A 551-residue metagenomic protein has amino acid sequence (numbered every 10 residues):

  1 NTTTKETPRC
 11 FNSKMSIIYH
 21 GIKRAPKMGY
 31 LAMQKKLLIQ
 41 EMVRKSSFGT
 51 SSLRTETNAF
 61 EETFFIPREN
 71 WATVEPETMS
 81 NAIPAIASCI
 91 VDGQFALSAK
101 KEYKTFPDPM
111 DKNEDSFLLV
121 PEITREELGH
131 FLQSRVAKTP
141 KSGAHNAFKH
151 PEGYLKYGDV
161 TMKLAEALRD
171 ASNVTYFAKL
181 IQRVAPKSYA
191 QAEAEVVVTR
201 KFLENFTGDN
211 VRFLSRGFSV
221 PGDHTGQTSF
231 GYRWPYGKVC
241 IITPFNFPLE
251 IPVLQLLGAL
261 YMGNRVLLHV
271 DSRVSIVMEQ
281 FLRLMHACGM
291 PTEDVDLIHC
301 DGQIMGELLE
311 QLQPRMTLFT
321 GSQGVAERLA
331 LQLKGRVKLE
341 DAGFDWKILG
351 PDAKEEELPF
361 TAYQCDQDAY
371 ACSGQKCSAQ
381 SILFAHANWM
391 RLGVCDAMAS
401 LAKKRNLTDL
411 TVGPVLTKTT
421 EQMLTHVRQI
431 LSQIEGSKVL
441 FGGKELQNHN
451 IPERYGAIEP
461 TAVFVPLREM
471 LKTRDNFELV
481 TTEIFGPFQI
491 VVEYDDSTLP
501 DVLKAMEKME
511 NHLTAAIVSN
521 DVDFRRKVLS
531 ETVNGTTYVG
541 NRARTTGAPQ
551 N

Functional and structural regions predicted by a protein language model:
T2-P8: Extreme N-terminal basic, low-complexity initiation segments that serve as generic localization/processing leaders
C10-E56: N-terminal mitochondrial targeting presequence
I18, V43-N58, K112-L119, T139-K141 (+5 more regions): Conserved C-terminal structural/oligomerization subdomain of aldehyde/semialdehyde dehydrogenase
L38-R183, P359, L479-G486, V491 (+1 more regions): Short, structured beta/alpha segment
E126-K138, Y154-Y176, Q182-R216, V220 (+3 more regions): Long amphipathic alpha-helix in the N-terminal Rossmann-like dinucleotide-binding domain of NAD(P)-dependent
Q182, R212-T361: Rossmann-like NAD(P) dinucleotide-binding subdomain of oxidoreductase/dehydrogenase enzymes
A287-P291, L312-M316, G324-R474, S497 (+1 more regions): ALDH superfamily catalytic-core signature
